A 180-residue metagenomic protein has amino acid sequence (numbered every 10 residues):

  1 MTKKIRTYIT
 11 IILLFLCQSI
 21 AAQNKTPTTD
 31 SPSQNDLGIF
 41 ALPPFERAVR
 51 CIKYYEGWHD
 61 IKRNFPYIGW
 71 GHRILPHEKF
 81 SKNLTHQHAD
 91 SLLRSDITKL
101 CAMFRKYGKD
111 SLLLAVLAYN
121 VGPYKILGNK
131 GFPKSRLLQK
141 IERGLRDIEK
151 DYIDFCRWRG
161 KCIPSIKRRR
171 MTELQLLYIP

Functional and structural regions predicted by a protein language model:
M1-I9: Bacterial N-terminal signal peptides that target proteins for export
T10-L13, K106: Short, composition-biased local secondary-structure segments
L13-A21: Hydrophobic h-region of N-terminal signal peptides that target proteins for export in Gram-negative bacteria
Q23-H59, H72-H77, L84-M103, K125-P180: Long, amphipathic alpha-helical surface segments
H59-N64, F104-L113, D151: Surface-exposed patches in mature extracellular/periplasmic domains of secreted proteins
R63-F65, E78-S81: Short, glycine/acidic-enriched capping/hinge loops at junctions between secondary-structure elements
N64-I68, H72: Early exported N-terminus immediately downstream of N-terminal targeting peptides
S111-V121: Long, amphipathic, charge-rich alpha-helical segments that form helical bundles/coiled-coils
